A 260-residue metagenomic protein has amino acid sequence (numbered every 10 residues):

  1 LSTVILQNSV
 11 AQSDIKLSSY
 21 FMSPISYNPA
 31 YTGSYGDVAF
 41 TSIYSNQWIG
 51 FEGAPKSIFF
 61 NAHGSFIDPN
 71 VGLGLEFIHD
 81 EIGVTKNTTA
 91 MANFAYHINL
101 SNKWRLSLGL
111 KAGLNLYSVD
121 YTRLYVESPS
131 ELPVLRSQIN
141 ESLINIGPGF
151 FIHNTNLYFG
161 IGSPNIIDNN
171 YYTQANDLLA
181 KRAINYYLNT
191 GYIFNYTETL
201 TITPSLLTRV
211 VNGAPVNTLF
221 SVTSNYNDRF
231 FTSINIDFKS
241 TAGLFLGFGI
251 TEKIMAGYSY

Functional and structural regions predicted by a protein language model:
L1-I5: Bacterial N-terminal signal peptides
L6-Q12: Bacterial Sec-dependent signal peptides at the C-terminal "C-region" and cleavage site
Q12-Y260: Subset of outer-membrane beta-barrel
